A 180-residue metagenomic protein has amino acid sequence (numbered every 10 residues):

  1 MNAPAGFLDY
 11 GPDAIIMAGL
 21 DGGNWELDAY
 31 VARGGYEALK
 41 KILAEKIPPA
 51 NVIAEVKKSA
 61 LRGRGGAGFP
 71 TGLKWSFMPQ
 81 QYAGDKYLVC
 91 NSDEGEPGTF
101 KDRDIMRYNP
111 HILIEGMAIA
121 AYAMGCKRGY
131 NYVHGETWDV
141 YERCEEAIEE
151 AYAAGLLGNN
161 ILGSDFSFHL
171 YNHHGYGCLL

Functional and structural regions predicted by a protein language model:
M1-L180: Feature of Fe-S/electron-transfer and energy-metabolism proteins that preferentially highlights extended coupling
